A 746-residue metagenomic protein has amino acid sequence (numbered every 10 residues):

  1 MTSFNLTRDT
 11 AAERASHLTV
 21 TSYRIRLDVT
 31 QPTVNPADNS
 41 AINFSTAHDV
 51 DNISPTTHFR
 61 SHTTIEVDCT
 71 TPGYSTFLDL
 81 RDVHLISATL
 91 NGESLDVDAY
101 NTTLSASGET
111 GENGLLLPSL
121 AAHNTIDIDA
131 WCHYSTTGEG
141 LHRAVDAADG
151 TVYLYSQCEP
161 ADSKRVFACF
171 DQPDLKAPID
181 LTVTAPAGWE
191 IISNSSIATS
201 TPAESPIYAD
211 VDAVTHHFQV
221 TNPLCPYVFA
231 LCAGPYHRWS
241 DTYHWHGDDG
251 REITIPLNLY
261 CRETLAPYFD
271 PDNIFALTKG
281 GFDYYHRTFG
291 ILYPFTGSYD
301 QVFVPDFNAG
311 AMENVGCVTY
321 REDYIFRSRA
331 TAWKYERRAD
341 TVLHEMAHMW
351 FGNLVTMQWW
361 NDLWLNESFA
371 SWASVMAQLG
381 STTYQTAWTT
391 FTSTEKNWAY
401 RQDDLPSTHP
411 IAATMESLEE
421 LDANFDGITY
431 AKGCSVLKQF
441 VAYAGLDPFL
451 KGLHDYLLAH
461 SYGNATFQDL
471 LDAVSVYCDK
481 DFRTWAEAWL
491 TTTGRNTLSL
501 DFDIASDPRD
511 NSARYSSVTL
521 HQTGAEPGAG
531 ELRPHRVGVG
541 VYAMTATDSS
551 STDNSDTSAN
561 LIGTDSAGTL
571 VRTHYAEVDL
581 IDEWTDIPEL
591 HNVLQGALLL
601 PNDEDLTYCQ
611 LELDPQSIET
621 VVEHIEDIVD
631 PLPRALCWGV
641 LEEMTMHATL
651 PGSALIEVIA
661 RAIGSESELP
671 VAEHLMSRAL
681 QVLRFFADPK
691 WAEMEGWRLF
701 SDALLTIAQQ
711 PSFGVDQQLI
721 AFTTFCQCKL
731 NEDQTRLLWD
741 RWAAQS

Functional and structural regions predicted by a protein language model:
M1-R60, A148-Y153, P173, R483-E487: N-terminal, polar/Ser/Thr-rich
T7, A15-H17, D129-H244, D249 (+3 more regions): Extended, low-hydrophobicity, Ser/Thr/Pro/Gly-biased non-transmembrane segments
A47, F218, H246-E252, P256-G528 (+7 more regions): Hydrophobic alpha-helical and helix-loop surface patches within well-folded domains that function as non-catalytic
F59-V67, Y515-Q522: Short, well-ordered beta-strand segments enriched in hydrophobic/aromatic residues
R60-R81: Ligand-binding face of N-terminal immunoglobulin V-set domains in extracellular IgSF glycoproteins
T76, D82-A147, Y208-V211, T215-H216 (+1 more regions): A surface-exposed beta-strand-loop module
D79-H84, L175, G530-V537: Short coil-to-beta strand junction motifs in C2/discoidin
Q157, T182-A185, E190, E263 (+5 more regions): Non-catalytic accessory/interaction domains
